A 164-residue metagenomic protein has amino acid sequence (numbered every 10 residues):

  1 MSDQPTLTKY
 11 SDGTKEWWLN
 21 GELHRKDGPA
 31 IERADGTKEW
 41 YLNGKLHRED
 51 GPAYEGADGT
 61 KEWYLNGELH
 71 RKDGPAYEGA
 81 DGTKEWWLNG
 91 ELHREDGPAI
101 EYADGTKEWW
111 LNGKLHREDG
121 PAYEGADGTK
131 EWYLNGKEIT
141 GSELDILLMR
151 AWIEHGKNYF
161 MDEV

Functional and structural regions predicted by a protein language model:
M1-V164: Glycine/tyrosine- and acidic-biased, solvent-exposed loop/turn segments at the edges of beta-strands
